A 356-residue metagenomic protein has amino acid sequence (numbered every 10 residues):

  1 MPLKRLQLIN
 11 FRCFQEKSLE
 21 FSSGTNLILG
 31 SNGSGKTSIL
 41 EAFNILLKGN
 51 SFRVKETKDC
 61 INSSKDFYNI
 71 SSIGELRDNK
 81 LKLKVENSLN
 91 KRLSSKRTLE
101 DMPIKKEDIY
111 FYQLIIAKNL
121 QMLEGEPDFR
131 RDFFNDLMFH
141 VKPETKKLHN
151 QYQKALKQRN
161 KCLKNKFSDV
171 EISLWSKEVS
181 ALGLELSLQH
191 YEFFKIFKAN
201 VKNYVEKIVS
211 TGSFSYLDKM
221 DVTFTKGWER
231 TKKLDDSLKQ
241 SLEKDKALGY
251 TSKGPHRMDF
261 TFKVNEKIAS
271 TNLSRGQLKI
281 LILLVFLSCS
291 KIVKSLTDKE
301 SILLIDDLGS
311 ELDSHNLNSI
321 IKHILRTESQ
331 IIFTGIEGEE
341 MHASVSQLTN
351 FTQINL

Functional and structural regions predicted by a protein language model:
M1-S31, I45, V170-I302, E311 (+3 more regions): Conserved NTPase motor "head" modules and their coupling/switch loops across ABC/AAA+ ATPases, GTPases, and GHKL ATPases
K36: Conserved lysine of the Walker
L47-F129, M138-T145, K198, K202 (+1 more regions): Nucleotide-state sensing region of NTPase/ATPase domains
N119-I208, T225: An accessory alpha-helical subdomain
D306-L308: Walker B catalytic acidic pair
T334-I336: H-loop/switch region of ABC-family ATPase nucleotide-binding domains
S344-L356: A short helix-turn-beta junction within AAA+ P-loop NTPase domains corresponding to the substrate/partner-engaging
